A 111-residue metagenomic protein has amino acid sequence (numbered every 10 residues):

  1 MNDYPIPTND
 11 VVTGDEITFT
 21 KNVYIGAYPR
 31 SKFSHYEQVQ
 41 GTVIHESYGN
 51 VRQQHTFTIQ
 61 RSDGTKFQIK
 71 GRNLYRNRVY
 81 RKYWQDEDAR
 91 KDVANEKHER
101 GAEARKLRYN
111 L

Functional and structural regions predicted by a protein language model:
M1-T13, I17-G26: Mixed-charge, Lys/Arg-rich low-complexity intrinsically disordered regions
I6-V12, S34-Q38, Q54: Eukaryote-biased feature marking scaffold/signaling PDZ-domain proteins and nuclear chromatin regulators
V11-V12, V23, V39, V43 (+3 more regions): Extended aliphatic helical segments
E16, Y24-G49: Short beta-strand-centered aromatic/proline hotspots
T18, Q40, T56-T58: Beta-strand secondary-structure signal
P29, V51-Q53, I69: Short acidic, gly/pro-rich beta-turn/loop elements at beta-sheet edges and active-site/ligand-binding grooves
H55-L111: Intrinsically disordered, low-complexity, charged/polar segments
